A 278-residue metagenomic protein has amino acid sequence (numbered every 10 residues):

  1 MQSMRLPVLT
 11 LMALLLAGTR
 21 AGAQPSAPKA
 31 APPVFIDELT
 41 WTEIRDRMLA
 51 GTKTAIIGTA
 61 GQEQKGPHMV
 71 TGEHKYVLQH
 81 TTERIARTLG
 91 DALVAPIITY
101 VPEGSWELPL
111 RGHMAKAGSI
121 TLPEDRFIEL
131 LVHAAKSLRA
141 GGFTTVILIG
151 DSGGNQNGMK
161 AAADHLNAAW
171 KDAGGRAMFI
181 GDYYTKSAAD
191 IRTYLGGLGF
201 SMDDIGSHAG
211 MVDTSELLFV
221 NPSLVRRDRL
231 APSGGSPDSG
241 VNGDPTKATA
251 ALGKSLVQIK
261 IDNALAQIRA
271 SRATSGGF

Functional and structural regions predicted by a protein language model:
M1-M4: N-terminal secretory signal peptides that target proteins for export/translocation
P7-G18: Bacterial N-terminal signal peptides
T19-A23: Sec/Tat signal peptide C-region and signal peptidase I cleavage site
Q24-I147, D151-F278: Extended, histidine- and acidic-residue-enriched regions that form the cofactor-binding/catalytic faces
